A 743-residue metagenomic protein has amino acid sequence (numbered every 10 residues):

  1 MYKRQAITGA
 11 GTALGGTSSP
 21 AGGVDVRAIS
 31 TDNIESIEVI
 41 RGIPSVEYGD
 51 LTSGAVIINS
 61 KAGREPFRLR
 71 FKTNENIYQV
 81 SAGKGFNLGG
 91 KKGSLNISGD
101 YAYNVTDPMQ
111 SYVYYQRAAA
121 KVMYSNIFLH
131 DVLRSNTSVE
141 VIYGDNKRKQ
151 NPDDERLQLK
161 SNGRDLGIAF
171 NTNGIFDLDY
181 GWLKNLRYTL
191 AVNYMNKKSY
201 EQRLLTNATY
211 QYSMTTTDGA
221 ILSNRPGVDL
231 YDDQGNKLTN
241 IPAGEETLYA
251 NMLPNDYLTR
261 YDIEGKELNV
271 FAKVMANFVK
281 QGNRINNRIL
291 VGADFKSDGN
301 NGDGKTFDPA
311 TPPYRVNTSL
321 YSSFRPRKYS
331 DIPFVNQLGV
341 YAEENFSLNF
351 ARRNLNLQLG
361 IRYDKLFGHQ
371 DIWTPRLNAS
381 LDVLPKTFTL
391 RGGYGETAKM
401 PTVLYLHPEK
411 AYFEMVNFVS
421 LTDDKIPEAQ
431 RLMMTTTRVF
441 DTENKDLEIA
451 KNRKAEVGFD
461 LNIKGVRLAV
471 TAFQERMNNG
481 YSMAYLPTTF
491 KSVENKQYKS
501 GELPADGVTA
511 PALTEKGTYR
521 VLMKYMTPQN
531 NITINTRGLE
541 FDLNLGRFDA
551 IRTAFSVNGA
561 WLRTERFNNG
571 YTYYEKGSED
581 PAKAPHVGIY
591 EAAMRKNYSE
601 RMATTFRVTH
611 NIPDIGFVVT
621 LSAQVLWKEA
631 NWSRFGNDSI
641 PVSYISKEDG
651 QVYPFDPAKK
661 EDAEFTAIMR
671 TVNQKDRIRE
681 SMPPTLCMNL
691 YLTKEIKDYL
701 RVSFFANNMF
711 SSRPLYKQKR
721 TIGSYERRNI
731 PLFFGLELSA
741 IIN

Functional and structural regions predicted by a protein language model:
R4-I40: Short acidic/polar hinge/loop motifs at secondary-structure boundaries that mediate gating or recognition
I7-T12, A398, M477-N479, V625-V672 (+2 more regions): C-terminal beta-signal and adjacent terminal beta-strands/loops of Gram-negative outer-membrane beta-barrel proteins
G23-R27, D50-R70: N-terminal periplasmic accessory domains that precede and gate Gram-negative outer-membrane beta-barrel machines
R68-Y103, Q110-N193: Transmembrane beta-barrel wall of Gram-negative outer-membrane proteins
G90-N96, L129-S135, L178-L186, G282-N287 (+7 more regions): Repeated loop/turn-to-beta-strand initiation elements of outer-membrane beta-barrel proteins
D218-L355, L406-E409, P585-I589, T620 (+1 more regions): Outer-membrane beta-barrel transmembrane domain signature of Gram-negative proteins, especially the mid-to-C-terminal
K328-R467, T471-R476: Structural signature of Gram-negative outer-membrane beta-barrels, strongest in the C-terminal barrel of TonB-dependent
F350-R353, R476, S492-F635: Gram-negative outer-membrane beta-barrel transporters
